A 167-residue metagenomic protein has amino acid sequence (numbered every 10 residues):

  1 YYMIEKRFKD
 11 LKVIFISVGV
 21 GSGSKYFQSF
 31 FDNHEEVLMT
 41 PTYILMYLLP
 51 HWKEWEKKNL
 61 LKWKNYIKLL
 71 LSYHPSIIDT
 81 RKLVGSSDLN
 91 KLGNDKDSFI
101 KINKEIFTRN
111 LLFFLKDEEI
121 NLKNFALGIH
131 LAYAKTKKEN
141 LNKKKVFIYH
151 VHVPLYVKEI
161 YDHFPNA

Functional and structural regions predicted by a protein language model:
Y2-K6: Pre-Walker A adenine-sensing motif
D10-V13: Pre-Walker A (Motif I) flank of P-loop NTPase domains
I16: Hydrophobic anchor at the beta1->P-loop junction of P-loop NTPases
V20-G21: Walker A (P-loop) phosphate-binding loop of P-loop NTPases
S24-V37: A conserved segment at the C-terminal end of the G1
Y43-I148: PAPS-dependent sulfation machinery
Y149-H152, E159-A167: Conserved phosphate-donor/acceptor-positioning beta-strand/loop module used by diverse small-molecule
